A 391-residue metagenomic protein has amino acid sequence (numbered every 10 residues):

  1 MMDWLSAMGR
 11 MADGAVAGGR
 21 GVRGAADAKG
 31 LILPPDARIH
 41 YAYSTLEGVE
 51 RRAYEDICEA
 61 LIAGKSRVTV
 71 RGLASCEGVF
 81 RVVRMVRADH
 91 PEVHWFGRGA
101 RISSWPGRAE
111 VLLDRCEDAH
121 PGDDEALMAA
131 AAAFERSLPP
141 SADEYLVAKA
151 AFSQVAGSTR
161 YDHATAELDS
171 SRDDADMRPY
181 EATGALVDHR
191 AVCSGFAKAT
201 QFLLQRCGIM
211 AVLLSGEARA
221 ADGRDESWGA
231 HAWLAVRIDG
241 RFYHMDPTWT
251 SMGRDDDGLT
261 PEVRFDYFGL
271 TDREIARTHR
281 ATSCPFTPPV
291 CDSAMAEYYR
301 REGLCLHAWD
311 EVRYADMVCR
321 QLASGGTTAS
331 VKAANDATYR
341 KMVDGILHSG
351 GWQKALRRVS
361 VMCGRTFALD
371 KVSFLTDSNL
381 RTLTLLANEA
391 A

Functional and structural regions predicted by a protein language model:
M1-Y145, I275-A391: N-terminal accessory/pre-domain segments preceding catalytic cores
D56-I57, P121-G122, V187-A191, S215 (+1 more regions): Alpha-helix capping and helix-loop boundary segments enriched in small/acidic/polar residues
C116-A185: Secondary-structure boundary elements
P139-V147, D188-F196, E226: Extracytoplasmic/periplasmic, Sec-exported soluble proteins
A164-P179, D188, A218-G229, R254-P261 (+1 more regions): Intrinsically disordered, low-complexity coil segments
S170-S171, Y180, A191, F202-C207: Extracytoplasmic/periplasmic C-terminal soluble domains
S194-E274: Hydrophobic/aromatic-rich core segments of domains that either
